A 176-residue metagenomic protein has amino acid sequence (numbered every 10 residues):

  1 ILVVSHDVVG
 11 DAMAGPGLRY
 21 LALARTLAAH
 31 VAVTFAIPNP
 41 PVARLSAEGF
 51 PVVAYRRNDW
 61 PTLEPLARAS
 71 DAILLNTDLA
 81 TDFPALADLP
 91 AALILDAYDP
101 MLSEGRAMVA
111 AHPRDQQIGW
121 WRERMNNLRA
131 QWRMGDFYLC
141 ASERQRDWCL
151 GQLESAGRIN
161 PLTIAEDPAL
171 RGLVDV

Functional and structural regions predicted by a protein language model:
I1-V42: N-terminal subdomain of nucleotide-sugar transferases
H6, G10, A91, L95-N126 (+2 more regions): Acceptor-binding helix/loop patch of EC 2.4 sugar-transfer enzymes, predominantly nucleotide-sugar-dependent
P16, P38, L75-T77, C140-S142: Replace "coordinates the UDP/GDP/TDP-sugar" with "coordinates nucleotide-activated sugar donors
P41, L79-T81, R144-R146: Alpha-helix capping/helix-boundary segments
V42-P65: Conserved nucleotide-sugar phosphate-binding/catalytic loop shared by glycosyltransferases and other
E64-D82, A91-I94, F137-L139: Short N-terminal targeting/anchoring amphipathic segment
A67-R68, A87, W132: A short, aliphatic-rich alpha-helical micro-motif
N126-G172: A short, active-site helix/loop in glycosyltransferases that binds the activated sugar's phosphate group
